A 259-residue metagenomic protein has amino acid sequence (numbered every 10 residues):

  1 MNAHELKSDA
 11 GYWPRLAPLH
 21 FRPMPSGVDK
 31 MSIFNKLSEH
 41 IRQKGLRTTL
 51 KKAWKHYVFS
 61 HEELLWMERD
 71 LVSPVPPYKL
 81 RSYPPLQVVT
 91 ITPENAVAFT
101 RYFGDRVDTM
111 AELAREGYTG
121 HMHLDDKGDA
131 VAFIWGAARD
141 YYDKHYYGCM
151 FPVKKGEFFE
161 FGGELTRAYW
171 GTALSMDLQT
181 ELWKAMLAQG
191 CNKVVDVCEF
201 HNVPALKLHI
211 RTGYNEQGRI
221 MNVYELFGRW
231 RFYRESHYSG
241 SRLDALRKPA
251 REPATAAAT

Functional and structural regions predicted by a protein language model:
M1-K7, P18: Short, low-complexity, charge-dense intrinsically disordered segments
H20-A111: Acyl-donor-binding surface of acyltransferase catalytic domains
W66-M67, N215-W230: Conserved catalytic-core motifs of GNAT/GCN5-like acyltransferases
A111-E112, E116, D125-F158, G162: Conserved acyl-donor/pantetheine-binding loop and adjacent beta-alpha core of acyl/acetyltransferases and related
G162-L165, G171-A188: Conserved acetyl-CoA-binding loop-helix of GNAT-fold acetyltransferases
L187-C198: Conserved GNAT acetyl-CoA-binding A-motif
F200-G218: Conserved active-site alpha-helix within GNAT-family acetyltransferase domains
